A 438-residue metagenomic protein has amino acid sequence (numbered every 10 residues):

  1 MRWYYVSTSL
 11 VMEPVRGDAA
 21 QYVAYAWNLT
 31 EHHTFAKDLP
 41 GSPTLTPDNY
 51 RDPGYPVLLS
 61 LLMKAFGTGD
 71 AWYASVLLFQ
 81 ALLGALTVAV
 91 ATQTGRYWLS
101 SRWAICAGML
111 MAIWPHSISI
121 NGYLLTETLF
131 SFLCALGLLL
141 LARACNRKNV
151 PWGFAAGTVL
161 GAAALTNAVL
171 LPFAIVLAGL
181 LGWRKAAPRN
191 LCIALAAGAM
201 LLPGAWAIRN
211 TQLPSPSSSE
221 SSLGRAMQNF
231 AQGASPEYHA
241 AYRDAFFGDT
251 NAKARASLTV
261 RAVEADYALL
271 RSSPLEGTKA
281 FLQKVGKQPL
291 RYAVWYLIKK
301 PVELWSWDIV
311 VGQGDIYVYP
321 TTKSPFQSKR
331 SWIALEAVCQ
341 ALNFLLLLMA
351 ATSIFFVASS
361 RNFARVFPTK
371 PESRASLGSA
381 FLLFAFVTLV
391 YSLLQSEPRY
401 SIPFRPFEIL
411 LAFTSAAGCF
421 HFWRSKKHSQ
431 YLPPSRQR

Functional and structural regions predicted by a protein language model:
M1, A104-P115, L139, L160 (+1 more regions): Short helix- or helix-capping micro-motifs that position conserved polar/aromatic residues at function-defining sites
W3-S7, D18-P47, G54-V57, L61-L62 (+2 more regions): Extracytosolic helix-loop segments that constitute the early lumenal/periplasmic catalytic or substrate-binding loops
P53-V57, A65-L86, G108, I120 (+2 more regions): Loop-to-helix entry region of an early transmembrane alpha helix in multi-pass inner-membrane enzymes
D70-A71, S75, K284, Q288-A380: Membrane-interface anchor segments at the N-terminal boundary of transmembrane helices in multi-pass membrane enzymes
S75-L99, L136, L348-F355: Transmembrane-helix motifs of polytopic, lipid-linked glycan transferases
R102, G137-G153, A163, L181-K185: Membrane-interface transmembrane helices that cradle and orient dolichyl/undecaprenyl
H116, G122-L129, T166: Short acidic/glycine- and proline-prone juxtamembrane loop motifs at membrane-interface regions of multi-pass membrane
S218-Y317: Membrane-proximal stem/loop segments at transmembrane-domain junctions that anchor or position
